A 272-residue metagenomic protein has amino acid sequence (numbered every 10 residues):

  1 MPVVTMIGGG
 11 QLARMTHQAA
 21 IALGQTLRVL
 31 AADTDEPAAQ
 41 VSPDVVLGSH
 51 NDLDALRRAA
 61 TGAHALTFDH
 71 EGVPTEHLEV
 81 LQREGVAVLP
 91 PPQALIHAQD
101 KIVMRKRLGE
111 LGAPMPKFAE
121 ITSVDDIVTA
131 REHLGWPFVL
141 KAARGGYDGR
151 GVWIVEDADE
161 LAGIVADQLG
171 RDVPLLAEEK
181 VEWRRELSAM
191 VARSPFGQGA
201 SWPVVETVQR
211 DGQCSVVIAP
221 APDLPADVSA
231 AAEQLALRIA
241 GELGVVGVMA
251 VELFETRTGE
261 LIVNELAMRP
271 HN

Functional and structural regions predicted by a protein language model:
M1-V103, E110, D125: ATP-binding N-terminal substructure of ATP-dependent carboxylate-amine bond-forming enzymes
R28, T67, V88-L89, P116 (+3 more regions): Structural detector of well-ordered beta-strand residues that form the stable sheet scaffold of enzyme domains
R58-A59, R107, T129-A130, I164-D167: CheY-like receiver
P90-V152, A158: A conserved helix-loop-beta module that forms one wall/lid of the active-site cleft in ATP-utilizing catalytic domains
G151, V155-V251, E255-R257: Internal nucleotide-binding/catalytic subdomain
G259-L261: Conserved protein kinase catalytic/activation segment
A267-N272: Glycine-rich phosphate/pyrophosphate-binding beta-alpha loops
